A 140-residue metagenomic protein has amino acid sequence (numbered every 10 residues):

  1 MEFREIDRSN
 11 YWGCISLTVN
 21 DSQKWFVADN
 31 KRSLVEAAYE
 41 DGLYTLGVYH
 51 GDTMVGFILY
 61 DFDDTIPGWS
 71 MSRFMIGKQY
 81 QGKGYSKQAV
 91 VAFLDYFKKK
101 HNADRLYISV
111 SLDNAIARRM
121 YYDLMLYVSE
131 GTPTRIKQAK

Functional and structural regions predicted by a protein language model:
M1-Q79, V90, Y96, K100 (+1 more regions): Acetyl-CoA-dependent GNAT
R4, R73, K87, R105 (+1 more regions): Basic side chains
G77-V91, K100, S111-R119, D123: Conserved glycine-rich acetyl-CoA-binding loop
A103-R118, Y122-K140: C-terminal "cap" of GNAT-fold acetyltransferases
